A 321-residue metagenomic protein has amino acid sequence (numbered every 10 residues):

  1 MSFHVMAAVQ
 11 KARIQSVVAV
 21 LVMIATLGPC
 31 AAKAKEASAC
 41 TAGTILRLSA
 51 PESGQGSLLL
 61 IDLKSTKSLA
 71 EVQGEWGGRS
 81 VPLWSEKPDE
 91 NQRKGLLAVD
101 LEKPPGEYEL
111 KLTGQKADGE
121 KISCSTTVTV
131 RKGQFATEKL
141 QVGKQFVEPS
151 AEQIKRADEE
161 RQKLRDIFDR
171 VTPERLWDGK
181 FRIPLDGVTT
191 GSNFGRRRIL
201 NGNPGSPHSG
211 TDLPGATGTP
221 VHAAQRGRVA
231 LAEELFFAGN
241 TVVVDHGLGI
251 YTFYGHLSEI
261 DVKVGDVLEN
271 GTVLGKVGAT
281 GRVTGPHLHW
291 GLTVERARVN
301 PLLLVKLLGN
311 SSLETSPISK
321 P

Functional and structural regions predicted by a protein language model:
S16-G28: Bacterial N-terminal signal peptides
K35-G56: N-terminal edge beta-strand
L46-L48, I122-A238: Surface-exposed, glycine-biased beta-strand/turn segments
S57-T66: Aromatic/hydrophobic beta-strand junction motif of beta-rich domains
A70-P82: Change to "...patches in solvent-exposed regions of secreted, membrane-anchored, or virion-exposed structural
R93-K111: Ligand-binding face of N-terminal immunoglobulin V-set domains in extracellular IgSF glycoproteins
T113-A117: Beta-strand-rich extracellular modules
I183-P321: Catalytic cores of peptidoglycan-degrading enzymes
